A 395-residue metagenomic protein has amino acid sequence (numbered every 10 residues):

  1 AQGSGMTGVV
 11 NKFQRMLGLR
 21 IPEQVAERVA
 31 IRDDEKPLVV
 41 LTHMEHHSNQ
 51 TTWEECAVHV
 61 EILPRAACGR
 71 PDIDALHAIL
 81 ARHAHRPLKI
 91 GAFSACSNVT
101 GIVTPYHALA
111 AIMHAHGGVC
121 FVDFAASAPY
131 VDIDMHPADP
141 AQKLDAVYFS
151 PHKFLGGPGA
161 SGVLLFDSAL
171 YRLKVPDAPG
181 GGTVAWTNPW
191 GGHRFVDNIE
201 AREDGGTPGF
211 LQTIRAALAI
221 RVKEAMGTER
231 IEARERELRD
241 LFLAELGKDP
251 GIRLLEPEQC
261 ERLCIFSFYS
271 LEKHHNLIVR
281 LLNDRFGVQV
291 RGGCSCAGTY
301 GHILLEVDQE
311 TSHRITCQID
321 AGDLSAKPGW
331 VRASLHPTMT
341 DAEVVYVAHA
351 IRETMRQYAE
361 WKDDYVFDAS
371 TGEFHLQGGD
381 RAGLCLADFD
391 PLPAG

Functional and structural regions predicted by a protein language model:
A1-G395: Pyridoxal 5′-phosphate
